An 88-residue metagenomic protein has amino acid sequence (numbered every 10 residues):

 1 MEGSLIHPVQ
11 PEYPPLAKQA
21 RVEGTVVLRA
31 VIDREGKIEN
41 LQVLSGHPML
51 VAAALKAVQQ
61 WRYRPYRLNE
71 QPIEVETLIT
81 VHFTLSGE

Functional and structural regions predicted by a protein language model:
M1-A20, K56-V58, G87-E88: Acidic, low-complexity proline/glycine/alanine-rich linker and hinge segments
E2, A20-G36, L50, N69-E88: A beta-hairpin/wing motif
S4-P11, V26, L44-A52: Soluble non-cytosolic domains of exported or imported proteins
Q10, Q60-Y63, T80: Generic intrinsically disordered, low-complexity segments enriched for polar/acidic and small residues
V22, K37-R67: A short, well-structured alpha-helical segment
